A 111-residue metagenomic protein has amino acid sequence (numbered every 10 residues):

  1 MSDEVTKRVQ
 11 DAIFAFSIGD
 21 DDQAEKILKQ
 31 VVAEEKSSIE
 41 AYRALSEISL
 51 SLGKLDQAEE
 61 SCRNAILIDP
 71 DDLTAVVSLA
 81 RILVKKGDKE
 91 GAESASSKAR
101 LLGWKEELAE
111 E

Functional and structural regions predicted by a protein language model:
D3-E34: Alpha-helical segment of the N-proximal tetratricopeptide repeat
Q30-V31, N64-A65, K98-A99: Canonical positions in the second alpha-helix
E34, I68, L101-K105: Structural marker of alpha-solenoid helical repeat scaffolds
